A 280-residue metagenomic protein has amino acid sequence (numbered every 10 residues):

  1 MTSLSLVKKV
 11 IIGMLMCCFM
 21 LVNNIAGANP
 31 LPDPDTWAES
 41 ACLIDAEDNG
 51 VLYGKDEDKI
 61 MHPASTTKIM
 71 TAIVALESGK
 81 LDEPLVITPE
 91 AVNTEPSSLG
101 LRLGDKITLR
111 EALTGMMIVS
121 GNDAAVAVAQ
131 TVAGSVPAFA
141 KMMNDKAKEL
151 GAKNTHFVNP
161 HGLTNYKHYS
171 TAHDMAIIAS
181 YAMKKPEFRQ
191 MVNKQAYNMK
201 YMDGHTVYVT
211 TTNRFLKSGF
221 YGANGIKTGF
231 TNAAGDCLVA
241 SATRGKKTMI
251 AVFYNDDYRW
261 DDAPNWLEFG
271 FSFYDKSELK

Functional and structural regions predicted by a protein language model:
T2-A28: Sec-dependent N-terminal signal peptides of Gram-positive bacterial secreted proteins and lipoproteins
K8, A41, V51-D56, P84 (+4 more regions): A generic short-segment signal for beta-strand/edge and adjacent turn/coil regions
C17-C18, C42, C237: Generic recognition of cysteine residues
L21-V22, L81, D203, E278: Residues in and immediately flanking transmembrane alpha helices
A26-H173, I177-P186, R244: Active-site-adjacent loops and short helices of periplasmic peptidoglycan-processing enzymes
A152-K153, T164-K280: Domain-terminus/edge residues, biased toward the C-terminal soluble/receptor-binding domains of extracytoplasmic
